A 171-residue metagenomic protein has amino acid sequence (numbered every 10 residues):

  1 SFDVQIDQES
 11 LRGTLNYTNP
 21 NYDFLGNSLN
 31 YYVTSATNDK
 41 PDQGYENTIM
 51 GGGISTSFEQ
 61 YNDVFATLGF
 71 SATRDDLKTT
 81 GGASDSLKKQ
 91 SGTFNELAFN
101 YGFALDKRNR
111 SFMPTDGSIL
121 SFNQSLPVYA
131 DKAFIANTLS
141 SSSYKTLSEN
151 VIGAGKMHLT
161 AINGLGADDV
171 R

Functional and structural regions predicted by a protein language model:
S1-S121, K145, V151: Gram-negative/organellar outer-membrane beta-barrel architecture
Y17, S141, M157: Hydrophobic, well-ordered secondary-structure elements that form the walls of internal hydrophobic environments
T37-D39, L126-A130: A generic structural motif
N47-I49, F134-T138: Amphipathic hydrophobic-ligand
S111-M113, A130, L165: Short helix/loop capping segments that flank catalytic or ligand/cofactor-binding pockets
Q124-L126, L159: Short, structured patches in soluble enzyme cores that scaffold and shape functional sites
T138-K145: Short secondary-structure subsegments characteristic of cysteine-rich extracellular domains
N150-R171: Extracytoplasmic gating/loop element in the C-terminal half of outer-membrane beta-barrel translocons and assembly
